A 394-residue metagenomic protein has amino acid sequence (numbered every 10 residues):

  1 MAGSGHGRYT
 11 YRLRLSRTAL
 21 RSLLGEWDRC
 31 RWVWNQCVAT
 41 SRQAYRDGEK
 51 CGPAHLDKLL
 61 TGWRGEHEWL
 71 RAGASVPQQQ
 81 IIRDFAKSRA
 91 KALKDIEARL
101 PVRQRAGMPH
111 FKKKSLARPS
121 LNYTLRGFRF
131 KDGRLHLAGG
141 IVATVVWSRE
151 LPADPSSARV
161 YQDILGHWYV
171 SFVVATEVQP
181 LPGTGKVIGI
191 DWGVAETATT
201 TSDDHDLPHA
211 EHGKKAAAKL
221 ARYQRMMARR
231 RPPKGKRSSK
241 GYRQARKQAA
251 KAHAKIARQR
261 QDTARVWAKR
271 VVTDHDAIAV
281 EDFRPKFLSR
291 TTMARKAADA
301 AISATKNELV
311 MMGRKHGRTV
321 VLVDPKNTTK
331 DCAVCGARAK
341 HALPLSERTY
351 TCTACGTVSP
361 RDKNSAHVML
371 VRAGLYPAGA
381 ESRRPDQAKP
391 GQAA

Functional and structural regions predicted by a protein language model:
M1-P77: Gly/serine-rich nucleotide phosphate-binding loop at the start of the catalytic core of nucleotide/ADP-ribose-handling
H6-R8, R17, R21, R149-P152 (+1 more regions): Positively charged, helix-rich recognition surfaces that bind polyanionic ligands
T10-R12, T144, S157, V187: Well-ordered beta-strand positions in beta-sheet-rich domains
C37, I81-A92, K363-Y376: Stable alpha-helical structural segments in soluble proteins, enriched in small hydrophobic residues
V38, R42-Y45, R89, L93-L100 (+1 more regions): Long, hydrophobic, amphipathic alpha-helical segments used as structural scaffolds
G48, P119-L121, Y161-Q162, G166 (+1 more regions): Signature of the chorismate-utilizing enzyme
A54-D163: Acidic carboxylate diad motif detector
